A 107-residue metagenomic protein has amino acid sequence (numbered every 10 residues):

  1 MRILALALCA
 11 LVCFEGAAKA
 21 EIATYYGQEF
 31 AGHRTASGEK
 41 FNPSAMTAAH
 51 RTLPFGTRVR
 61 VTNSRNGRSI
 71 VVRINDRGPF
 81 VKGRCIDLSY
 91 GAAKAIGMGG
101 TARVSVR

Functional and structural regions predicted by a protein language model:
R2-L8, F14-R107: Secreted/periplasmic proteins
